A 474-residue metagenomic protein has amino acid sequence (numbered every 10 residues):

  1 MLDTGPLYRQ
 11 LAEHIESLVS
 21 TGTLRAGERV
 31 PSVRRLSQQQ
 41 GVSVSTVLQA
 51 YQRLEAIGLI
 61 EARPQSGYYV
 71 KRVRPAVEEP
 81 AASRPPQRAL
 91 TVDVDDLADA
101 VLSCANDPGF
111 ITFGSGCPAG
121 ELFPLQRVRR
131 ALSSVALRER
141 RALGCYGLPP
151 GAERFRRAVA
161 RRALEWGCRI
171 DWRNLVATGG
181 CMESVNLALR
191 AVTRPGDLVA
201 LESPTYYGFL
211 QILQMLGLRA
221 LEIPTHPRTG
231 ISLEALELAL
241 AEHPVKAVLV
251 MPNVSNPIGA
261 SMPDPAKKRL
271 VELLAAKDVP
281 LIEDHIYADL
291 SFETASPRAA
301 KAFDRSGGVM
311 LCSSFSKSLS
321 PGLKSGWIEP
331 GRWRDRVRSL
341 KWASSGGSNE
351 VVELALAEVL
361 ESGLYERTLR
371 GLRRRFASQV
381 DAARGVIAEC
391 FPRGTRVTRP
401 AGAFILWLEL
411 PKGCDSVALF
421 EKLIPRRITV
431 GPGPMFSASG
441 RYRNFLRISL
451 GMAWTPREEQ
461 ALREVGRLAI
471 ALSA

Functional and structural regions predicted by a protein language model:
M1-S133, R338, W342-N349, L360 (+10 more regions): N-terminal basic, amphipathic alpha-helical segments
P64, P204, H285-Y287, F315: Short strand-turn motif at the edge of the Rossmann-like AdoMet-binding core
L137-K277, A288-S306, F376, G466: Conserved core of the PLP fold type I
V309-E389, R396-P400: PLP-dependent aminotransferase class I/II
F436-G440: AMP-binding (ANL) adenylation modules
